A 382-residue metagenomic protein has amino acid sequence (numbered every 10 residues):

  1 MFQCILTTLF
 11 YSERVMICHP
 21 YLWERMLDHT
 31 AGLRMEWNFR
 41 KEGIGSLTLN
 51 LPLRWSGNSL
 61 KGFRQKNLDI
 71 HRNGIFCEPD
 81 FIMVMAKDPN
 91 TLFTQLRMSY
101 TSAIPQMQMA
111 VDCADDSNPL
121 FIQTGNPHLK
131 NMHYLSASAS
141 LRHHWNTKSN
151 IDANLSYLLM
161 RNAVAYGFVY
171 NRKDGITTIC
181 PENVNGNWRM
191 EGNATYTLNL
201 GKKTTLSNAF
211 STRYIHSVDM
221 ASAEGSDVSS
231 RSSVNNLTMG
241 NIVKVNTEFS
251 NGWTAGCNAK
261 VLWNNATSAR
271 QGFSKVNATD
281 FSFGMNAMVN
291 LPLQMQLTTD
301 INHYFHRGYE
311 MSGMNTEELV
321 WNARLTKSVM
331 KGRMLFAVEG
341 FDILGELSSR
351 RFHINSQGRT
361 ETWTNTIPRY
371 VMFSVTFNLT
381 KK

Functional and structural regions predicted by a protein language model:
M1-K382: Exposed, low-structure sequence patches enriched in small/polar residues
